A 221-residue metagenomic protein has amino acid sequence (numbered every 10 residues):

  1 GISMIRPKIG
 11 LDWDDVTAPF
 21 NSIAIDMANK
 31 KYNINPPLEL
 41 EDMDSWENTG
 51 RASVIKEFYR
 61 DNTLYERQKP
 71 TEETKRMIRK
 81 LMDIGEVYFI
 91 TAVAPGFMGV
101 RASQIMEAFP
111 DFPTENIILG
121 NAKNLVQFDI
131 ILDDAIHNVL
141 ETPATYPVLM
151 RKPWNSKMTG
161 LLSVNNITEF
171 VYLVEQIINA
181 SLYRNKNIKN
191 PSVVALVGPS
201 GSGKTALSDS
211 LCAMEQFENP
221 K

Functional and structural regions predicted by a protein language model:
M4-K56: Active-site neighborhood of HAD-like aspartate-dependent phosphohydrolases
Y65-E66, P70, T74-I105: Substrate-recognition element of Asp-dependent hydrolases with the DxDx(T/V) motif
N116-T142: Conserved Lys-Pro-Asp/Glu-containing loop-to-beta segment of HAD-superfamily phosphomonoesterases, centered on
L132-N166: Acidic, Mg2+-coordinating phosphoryl-transfer loop and its flanking beta/alpha structural elements, shared across
P199: P-loop (Walker A) phosphate-binding loop of NTP-binding proteins
S202: ATP-binding Walker
T205: Walker A/P-loop
C212-K221: Conserved substrate/cofactor phosphate-moiety recognition/catalytic segment in nucleotide-dependent phosphotransferases
